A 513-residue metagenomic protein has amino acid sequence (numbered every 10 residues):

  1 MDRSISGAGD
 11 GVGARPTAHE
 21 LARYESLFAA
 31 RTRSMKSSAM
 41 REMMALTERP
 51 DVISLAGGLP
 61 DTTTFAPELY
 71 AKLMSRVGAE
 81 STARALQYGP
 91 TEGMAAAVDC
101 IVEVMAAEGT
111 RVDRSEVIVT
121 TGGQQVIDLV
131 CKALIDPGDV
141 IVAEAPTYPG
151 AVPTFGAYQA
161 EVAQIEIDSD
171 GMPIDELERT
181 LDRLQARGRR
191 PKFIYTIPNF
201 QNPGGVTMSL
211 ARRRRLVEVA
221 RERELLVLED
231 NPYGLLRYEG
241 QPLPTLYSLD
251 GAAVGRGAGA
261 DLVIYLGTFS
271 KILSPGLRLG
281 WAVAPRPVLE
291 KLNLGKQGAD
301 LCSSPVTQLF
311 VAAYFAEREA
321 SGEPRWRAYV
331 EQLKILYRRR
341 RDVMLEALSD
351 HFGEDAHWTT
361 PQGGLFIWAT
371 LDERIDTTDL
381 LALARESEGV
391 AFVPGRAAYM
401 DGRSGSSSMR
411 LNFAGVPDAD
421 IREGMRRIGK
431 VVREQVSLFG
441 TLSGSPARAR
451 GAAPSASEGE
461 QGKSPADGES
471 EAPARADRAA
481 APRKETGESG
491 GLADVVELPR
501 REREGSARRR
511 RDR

Functional and structural regions predicted by a protein language model:
D2, A253-K334, G468-S470, L498: Conserved core segment of the aminotransferase class I/II
P16-L21, R31-G122, L129, A391: N-terminal small-domain helix-loop-helix segment of the aminotransferase-like
P50, Y158, E222-R223, S387-E388 (+1 more regions): Helix C-cap/helix->beta junction micro-motif
G78-E224, L228, G234-G257, Y265 (+7 more regions): Conserved core of the PLP fold type I
P232, L236, E386-R410, Q435-R448: Conserved PLP cofactor-binding pocket of PLP-dependent enzymes
V330-L345, A356-T370, L380: Conserved glycine-rich beta-strand-loop-beta hairpin in the small C-terminal domain of fold type I
W368-I375, F392-R433: Conserved PLP-binding active-site segment of the aspartate aminotransferase-like
